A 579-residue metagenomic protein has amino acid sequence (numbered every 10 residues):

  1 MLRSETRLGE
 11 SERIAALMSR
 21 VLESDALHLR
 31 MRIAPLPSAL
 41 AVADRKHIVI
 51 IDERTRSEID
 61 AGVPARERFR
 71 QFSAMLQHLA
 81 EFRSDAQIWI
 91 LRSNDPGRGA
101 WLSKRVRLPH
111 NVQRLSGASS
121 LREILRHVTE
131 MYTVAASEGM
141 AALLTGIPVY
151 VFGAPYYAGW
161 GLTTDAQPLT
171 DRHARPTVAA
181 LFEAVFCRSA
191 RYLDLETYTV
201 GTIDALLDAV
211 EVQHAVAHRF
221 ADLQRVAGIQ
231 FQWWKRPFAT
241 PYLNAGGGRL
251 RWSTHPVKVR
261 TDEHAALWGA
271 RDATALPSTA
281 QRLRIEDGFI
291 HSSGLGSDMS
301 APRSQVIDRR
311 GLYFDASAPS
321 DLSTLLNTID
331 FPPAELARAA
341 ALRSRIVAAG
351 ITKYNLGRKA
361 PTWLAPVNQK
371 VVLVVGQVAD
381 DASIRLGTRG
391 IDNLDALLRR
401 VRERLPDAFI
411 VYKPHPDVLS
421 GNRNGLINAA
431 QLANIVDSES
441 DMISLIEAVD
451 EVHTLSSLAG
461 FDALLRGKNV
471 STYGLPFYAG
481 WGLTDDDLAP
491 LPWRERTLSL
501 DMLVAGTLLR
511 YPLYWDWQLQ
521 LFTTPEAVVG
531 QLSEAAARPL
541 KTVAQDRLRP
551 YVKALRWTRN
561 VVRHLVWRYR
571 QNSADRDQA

Functional and structural regions predicted by a protein language model:
M1-A579: Catalytic-core helical/loop segments in enzymes performing group transfer/polymerization on anionic/lipid-linked
